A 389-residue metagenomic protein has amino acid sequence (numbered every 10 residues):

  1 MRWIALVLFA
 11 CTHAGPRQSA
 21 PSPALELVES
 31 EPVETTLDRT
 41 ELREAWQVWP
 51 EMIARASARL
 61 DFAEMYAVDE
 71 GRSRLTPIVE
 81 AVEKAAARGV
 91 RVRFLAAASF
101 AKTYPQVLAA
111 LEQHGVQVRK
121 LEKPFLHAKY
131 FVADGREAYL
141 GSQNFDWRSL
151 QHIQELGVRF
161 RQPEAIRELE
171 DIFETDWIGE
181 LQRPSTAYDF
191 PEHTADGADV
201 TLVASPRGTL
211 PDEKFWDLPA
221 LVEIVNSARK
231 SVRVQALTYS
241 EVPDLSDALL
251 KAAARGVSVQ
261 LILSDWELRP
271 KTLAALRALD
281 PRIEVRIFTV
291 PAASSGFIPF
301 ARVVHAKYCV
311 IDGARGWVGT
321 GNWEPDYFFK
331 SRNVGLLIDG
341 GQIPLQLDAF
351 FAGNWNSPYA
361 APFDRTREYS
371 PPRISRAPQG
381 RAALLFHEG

Functional and structural regions predicted by a protein language model:
M1-L6: Sec-dependent signal peptide recognition, specifically the positively charged N-region followed immediately by
C11-G389: Charged, low-complexity intrinsically disordered terminal segments
